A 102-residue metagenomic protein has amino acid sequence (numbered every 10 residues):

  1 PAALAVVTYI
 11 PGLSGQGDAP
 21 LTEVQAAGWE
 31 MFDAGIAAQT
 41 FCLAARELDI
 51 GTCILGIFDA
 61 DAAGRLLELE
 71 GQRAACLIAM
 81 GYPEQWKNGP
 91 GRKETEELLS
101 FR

Functional and structural regions predicted by a protein language model:
P1-R102: Acidic, surface-exposed loops and disordered segments
